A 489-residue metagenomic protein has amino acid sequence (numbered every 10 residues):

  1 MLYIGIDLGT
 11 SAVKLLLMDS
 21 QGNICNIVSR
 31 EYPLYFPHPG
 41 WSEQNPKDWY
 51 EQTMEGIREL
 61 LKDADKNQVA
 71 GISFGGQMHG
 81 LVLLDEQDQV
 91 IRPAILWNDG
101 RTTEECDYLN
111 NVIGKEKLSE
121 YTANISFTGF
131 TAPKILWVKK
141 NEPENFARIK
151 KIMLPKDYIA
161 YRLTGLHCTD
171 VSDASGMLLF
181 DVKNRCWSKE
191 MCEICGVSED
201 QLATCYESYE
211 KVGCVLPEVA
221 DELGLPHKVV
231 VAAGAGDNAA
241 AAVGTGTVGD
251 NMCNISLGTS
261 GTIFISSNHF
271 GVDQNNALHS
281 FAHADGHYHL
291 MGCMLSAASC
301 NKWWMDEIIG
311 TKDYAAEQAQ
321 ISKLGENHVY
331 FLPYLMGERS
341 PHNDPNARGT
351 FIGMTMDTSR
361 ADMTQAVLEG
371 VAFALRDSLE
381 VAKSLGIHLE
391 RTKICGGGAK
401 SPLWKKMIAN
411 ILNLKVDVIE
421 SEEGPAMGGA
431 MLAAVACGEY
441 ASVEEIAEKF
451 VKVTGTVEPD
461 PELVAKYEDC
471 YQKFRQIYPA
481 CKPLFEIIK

Functional and structural regions predicted by a protein language model:
M1-R92, E120, R148, A220-D221 (+4 more regions): N-terminal glycine/serine-rich phosphate-binding loop of ATP-dependent small-molecule kinases, especially carbohydrate
I4-G5, T103, N110-I125, P133-L166 (+4 more regions): Active-site core segments that coordinate phosphate-bearing ligands/cofactors across diverse enzyme families
L15, L81-L84, P93, I265-S266 (+2 more regions): Short glycine-/acidic-enriched loop or helix-start segments at secondary-structure transitions that form or flank
G22, N45, I72, D99 (+3 more regions): Residue-level signal for inorganic ion chemistry
N26-R30, A203, G455: Structural signal for short hydrophobic segments within the conserved structured cores of catalytic domains across
R58-W97, I125-T131, A160-F180, T204-E207 (+1 more regions): Short beta-strand-loop/turn "lid" adjacent to the catalytic site in phosphate-handling enzymes
C195-E207: A conserved helix-loop-beta module that forms one wall/lid of the active-site cleft in ATP-utilizing catalytic domains
